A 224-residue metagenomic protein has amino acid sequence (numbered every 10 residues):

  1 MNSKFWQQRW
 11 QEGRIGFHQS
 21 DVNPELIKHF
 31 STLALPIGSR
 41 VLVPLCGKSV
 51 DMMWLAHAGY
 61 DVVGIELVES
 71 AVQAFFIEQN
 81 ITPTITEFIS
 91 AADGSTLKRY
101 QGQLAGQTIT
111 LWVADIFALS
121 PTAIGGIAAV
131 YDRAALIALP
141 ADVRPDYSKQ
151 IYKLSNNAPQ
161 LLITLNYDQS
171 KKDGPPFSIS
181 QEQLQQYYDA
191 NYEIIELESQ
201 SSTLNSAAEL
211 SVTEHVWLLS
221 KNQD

Functional and structural regions predicted by a protein language model:
M1-A34, K48-M52, G64-A123, S148-Q150 (+1 more regions): Class I (Rossmann-like) S-adenosyl-L-methionine-dependent methyltransferase catalytic domain, capturing the SAM-binding
A34-R40: Short helix-loop-beta connector
G38, I109, G126-I127, A135: Local beta-strand N-terminus motif with an aromatic residue
L42-G47, A135: Class I SAM-dependent methyltransferase "Motif I" SAM/SAH-binding loop
A56-H57: Gly/Ala-rich phosphate-binding loop of Rossmann-like dinucleotide-binding domains, activating on the conserved
Y60: Conserved acetyl-CoA-binding loop of GNAT-fold acetyltransferases
I116-A118, I127-D142: A short SAM/SAH-binding and catalytic strip from SAM-dependent methyltransferases
